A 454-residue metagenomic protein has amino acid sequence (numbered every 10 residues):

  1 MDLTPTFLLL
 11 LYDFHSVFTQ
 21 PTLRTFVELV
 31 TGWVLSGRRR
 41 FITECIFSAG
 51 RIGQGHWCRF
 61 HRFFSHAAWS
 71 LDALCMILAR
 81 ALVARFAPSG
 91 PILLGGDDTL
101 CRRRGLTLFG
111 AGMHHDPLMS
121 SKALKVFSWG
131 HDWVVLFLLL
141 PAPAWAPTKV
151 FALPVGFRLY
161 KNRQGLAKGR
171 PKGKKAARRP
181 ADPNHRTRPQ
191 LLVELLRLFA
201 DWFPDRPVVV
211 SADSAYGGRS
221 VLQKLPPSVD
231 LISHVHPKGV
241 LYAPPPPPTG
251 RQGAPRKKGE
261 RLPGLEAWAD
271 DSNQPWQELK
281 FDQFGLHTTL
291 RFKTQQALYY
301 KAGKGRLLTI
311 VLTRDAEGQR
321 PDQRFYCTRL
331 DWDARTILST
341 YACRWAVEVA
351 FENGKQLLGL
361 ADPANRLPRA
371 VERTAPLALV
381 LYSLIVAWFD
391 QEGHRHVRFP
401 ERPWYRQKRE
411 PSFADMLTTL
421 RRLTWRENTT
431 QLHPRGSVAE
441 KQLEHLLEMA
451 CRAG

Functional and structural regions predicted by a protein language model:
M1-F14, G90, T107-L108, W145-A152 (+1 more regions): Single, function-defining residue in the core of a domain
Y12, R24-V27: Double-stranded DNA-binding cores of transcription factors and transposases
V17-T25, A123-W129, N365-A375: Structural motif
F18-T22, W33, G37-M113, R197-L198 (+5 more regions): Electropositive nucleic-acid engagement tracts
L29-V30, Y341: Short alpha-helical scaffolding segments that buttress acidic/His motifs in well-ordered protein cores
L35, G50, A68, S89 (+3 more regions): Short gly/ser-rich anion-binding loops that grip negatively charged ligand groups
G37, L74-C75, S128, A212-G217 (+1 more regions): Short, glycine/acidic-rich beta->alpha junctions
H66-R163, T294-A297: Active-site-proximal, Lys/Arg-enriched surface segment that forms a nucleic-acid-binding/basic interface patch
